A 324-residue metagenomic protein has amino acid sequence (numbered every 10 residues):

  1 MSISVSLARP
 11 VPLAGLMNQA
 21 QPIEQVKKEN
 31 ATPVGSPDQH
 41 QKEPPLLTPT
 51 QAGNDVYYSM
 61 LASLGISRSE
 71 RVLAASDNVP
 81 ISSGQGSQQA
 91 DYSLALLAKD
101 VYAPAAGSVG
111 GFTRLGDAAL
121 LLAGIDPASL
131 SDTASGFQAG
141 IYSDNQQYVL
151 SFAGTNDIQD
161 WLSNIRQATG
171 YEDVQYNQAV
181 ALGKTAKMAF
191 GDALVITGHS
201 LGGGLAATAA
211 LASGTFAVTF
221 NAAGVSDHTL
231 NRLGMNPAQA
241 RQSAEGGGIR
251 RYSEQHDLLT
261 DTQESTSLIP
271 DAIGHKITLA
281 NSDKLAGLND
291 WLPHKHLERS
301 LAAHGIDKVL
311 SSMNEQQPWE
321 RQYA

Functional and structural regions predicted by a protein language model:
L7-S143: Flexible, membrane-associating and regulatory peripheral segments of lipid-active enzymes
R9-P22, P33-P37, E43, G53-D77 (+4 more regions): Serine hydrolase/lipase
Q85, Q89-S93, D100, P104-I196 (+2 more regions): A conserved cap/lid and substrate-binding interface adjacent to the catalytic center of lipid-processing enzymes
G198-G202, A206: Gly/Ala-rich beta-loop-alpha elbow adjacent to hydrolase catalytic centers
A207-L211: Short glycine-enriched nucleophile-adjacent loop and the immediately C-terminal alpha-helix near the catalytic center
